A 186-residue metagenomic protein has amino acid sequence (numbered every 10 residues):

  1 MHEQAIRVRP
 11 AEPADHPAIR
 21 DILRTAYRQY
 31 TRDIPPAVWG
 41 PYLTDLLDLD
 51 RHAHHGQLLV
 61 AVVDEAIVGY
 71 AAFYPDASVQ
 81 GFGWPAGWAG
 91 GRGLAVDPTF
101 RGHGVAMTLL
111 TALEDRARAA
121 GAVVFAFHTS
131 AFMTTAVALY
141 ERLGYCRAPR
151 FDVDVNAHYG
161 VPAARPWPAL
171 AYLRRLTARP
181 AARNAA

Functional and structural regions predicted by a protein language model:
M1-P17, D21, A178-A186: Conserved N-terminal entry element of GNAT/NAT acetyltransferase domains
R7, Q57, T99, V123-V124: Structural signature of beta-strand start/N-cap positions in the alpha/beta core of ABC transporter nucleotide-binding
P13-H16, D21-P98, L110-A112, R116 (+2 more regions): Acetyl-CoA-dependent GNAT
G87, V123-A126, S130-A186: C-terminal "cap" of GNAT-fold acetyltransferases
G93-T111, R118-A120, A131-A138, R142-L143: Conserved glycine-rich acetyl-CoA-binding loop
